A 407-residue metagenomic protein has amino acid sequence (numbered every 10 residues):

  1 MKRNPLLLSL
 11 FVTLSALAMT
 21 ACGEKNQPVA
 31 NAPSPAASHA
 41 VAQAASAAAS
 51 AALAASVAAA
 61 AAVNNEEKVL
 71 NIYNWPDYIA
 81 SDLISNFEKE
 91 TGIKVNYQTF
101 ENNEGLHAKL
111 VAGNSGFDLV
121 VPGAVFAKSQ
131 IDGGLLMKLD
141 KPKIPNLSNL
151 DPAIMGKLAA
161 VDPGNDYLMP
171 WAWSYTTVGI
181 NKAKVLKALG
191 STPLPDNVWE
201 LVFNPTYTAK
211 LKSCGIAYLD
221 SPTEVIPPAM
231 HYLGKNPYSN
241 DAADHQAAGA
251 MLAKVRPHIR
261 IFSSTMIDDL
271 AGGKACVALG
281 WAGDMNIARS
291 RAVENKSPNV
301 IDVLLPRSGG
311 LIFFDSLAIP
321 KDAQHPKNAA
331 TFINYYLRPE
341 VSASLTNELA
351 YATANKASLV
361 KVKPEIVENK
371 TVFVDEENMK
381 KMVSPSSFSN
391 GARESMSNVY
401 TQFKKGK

Functional and structural regions predicted by a protein language model:
A18-A21: C-terminal motif of bacterial Sec signal peptides marking the signal peptidase cleavage site
G23-K25: Bacterial signal peptide processing site
A37, A47-A49, L53, E376-K407: Conserved C-terminal helix/tail region of periplasmic/extracytoplasmic solute-binding proteins
L53-Q130: Early extracytoplasmic/lumenal segment of secretory-pathway proteins
G116, V121-R260, S264-I267, A271: Extracytoplasmic ligand-binding site segments that recognize negatively charged/polar headgroups
G179-K184, H231-G234, F313-H325, S344: A bilobed periplasmic-binding-protein/Venus flytrap-type ligand-binding module shared by bacterial periplasmic
H245-A253, S297-A318: Periplasmic-binding protein-like
P320-K381: Mature extracytoplasmic/periplasmic domains
